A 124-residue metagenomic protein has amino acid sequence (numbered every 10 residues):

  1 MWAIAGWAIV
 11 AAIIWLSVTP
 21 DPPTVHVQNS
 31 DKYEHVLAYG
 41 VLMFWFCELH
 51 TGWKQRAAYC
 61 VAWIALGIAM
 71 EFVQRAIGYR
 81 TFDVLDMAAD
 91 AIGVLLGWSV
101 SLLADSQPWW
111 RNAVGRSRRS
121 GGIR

Functional and structural regions predicted by a protein language model:
M1-M87, A91-R124: Bulky hydrophobic segments
